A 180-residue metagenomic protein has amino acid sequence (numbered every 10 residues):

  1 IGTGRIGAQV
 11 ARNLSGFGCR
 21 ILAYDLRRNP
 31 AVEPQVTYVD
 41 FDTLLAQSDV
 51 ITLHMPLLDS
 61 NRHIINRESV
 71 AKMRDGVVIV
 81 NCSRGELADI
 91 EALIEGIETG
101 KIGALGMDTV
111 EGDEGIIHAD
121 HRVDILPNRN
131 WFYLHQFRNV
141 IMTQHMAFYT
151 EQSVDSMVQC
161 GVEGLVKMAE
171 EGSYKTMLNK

Functional and structural regions predicted by a protein language model:
I1-D75: Rossmann-like dinucleotide/phosphate-binding beta-alpha-beta segment
G76, E86-K180: Rossmann-like dinucleotide-binding domain for NAD(H)/NADP(H)
V80: Glycine-rich nucleotide-phosphate-binding loops and adjacent flexible coil segments
S83: Active-site beta-alpha turn of Rossmann-fold NAD(P)-dependent dehydrogenases/reductases
